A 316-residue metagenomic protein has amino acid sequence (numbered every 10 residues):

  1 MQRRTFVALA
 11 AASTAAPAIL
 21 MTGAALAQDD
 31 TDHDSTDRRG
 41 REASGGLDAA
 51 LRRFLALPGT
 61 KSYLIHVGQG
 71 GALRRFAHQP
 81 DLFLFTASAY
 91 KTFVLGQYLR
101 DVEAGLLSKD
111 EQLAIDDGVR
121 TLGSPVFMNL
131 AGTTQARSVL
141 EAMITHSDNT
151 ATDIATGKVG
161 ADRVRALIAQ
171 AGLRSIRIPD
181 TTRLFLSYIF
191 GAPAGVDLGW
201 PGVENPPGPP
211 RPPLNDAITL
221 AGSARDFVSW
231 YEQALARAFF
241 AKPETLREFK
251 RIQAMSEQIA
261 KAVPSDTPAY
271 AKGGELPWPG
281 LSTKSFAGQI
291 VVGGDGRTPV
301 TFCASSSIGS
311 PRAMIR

Functional and structural regions predicted by a protein language model:
M1-V7, P17-A24: Twin-arginine (Tat) signal peptide motif
R3-A11, Q28-L51, T219, A224 (+1 more regions): Structured C-terminal helix/loop/strand segments within mature extracytoplasmic catalytic/sensor domains
A12-A16: Hydrophobic alpha-helical membrane-embedded or membrane-associated segments
P17, L106, R163, A238-F239: A short hydrophobic/aromatic micro-motif that marks alpha-helical segments and, especially, helix-coil
A25-L26, G96: Short amphipathic alpha-helical segments
D32-F190: Active-site-adjacent loops and short helices of periplasmic peptidoglycan-processing enzymes
D153-L235: Mid-domain, small-residue-enriched loop/turn segments at the edges of structured enzyme/sensor domains
